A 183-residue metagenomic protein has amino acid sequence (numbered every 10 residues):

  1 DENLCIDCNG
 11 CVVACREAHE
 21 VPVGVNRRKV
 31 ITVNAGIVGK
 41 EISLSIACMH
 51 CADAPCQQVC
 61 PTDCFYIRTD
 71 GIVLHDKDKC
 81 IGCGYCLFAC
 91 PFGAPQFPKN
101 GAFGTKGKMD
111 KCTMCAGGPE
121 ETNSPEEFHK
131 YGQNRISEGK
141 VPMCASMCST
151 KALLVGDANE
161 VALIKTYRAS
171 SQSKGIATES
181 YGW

Functional and structural regions predicted by a protein language model:
D1-W183: Non-ligating segments of multi-cofactor redox enzymes
